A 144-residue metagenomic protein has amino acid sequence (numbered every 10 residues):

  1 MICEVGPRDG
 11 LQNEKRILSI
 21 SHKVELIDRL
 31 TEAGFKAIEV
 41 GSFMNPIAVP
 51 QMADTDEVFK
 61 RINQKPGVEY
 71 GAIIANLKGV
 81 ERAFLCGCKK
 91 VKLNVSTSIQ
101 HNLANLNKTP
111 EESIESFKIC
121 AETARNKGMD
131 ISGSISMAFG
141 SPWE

Functional and structural regions predicted by a protein language model:
M1-F43, Q51-E57, R61-G67: Conserved N-terminal beta1-alpha1 strand-loop-helix module at the mouth
C3-H22, V68-L77, N102-P110, M137-E144: Active-site mouth loops of central-metabolism enzymes
C3-V5, K89-T97, S132-S136: Non-cysteine beta-strand/loop elements that form the S-adenosyl-L-methionine
G10, L30, A83, V91 (+1 more regions): Conserved, mostly hydrophobic/aromatic
T31-G34, F84, R125: Non-catalytic positions within long, well-ordered alpha-helices that form the structural scaffold/packing of enzyme
K36-R61, V95-K108, M137-W143: Glycine-rich, proline-tolerant flexible connector loops at the mouths of alpha/beta enzymes
A48-A72, E111-S132: Alpha-helix-loop-beta-strand connector modules within alpha/beta enzyme cores
A75-C88: Catalytic cores of alpha/beta
